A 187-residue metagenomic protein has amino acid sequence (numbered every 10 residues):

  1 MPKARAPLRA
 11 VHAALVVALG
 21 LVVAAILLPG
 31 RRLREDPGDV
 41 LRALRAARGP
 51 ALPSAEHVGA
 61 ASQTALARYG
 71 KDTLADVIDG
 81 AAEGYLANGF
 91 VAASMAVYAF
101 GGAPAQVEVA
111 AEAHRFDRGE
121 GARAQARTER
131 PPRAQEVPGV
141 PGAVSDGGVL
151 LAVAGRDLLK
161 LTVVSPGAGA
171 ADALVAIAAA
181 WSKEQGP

Functional and structural regions predicted by a protein language model:
P2-P104, P132-V137, L158, P166-P187: N-terminal "mature-domain start" segment
N88-A126, L161: A short acidic-to-branched-hydrophobic micro-motif
R115, V153-A154, T162, W181-Q185: Sec/Tat-exported extracytoplasmic proteins
G119-A154: Short, internal acidic amphipathic alpha-helical interface segments that mediate docking to partner proteins
V144-S165, A171: Short, intrinsically disordered low-complexity segments
